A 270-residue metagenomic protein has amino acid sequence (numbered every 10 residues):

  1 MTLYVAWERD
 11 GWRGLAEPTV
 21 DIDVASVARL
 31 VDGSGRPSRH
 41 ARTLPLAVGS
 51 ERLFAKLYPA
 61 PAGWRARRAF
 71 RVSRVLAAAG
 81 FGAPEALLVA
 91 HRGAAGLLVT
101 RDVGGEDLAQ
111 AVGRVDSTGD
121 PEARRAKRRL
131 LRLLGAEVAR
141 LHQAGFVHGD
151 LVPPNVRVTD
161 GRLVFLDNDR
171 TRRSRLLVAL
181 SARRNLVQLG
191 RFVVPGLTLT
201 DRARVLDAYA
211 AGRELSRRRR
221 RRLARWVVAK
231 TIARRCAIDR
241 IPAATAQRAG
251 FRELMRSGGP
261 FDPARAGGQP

Functional and structural regions predicted by a protein language model:
M1-A25: N-terminal presequences and immediately downstream first alpha-helices
P18-G113, D120, L133-A144, H148 (+3 more regions): Conserved ATP-binding subdomain of kinase catalytic cores across diverse folds
G104, P153, R170: Short, glycine/acidic-enriched loop or turn micro-motifs at the edges of active sites
D116-L130: Activation segment of protein kinase catalytic domains, centered on the conserved DFG
L151-V158: Hydrophobic residue at the +6 position relative to the catalytic HRD Asp in the kinase catalytic loop
V158-L166: Conserved metal-phosphate-binding beta-hairpin within the catalytic cores of diverse ATP-dependent phosphoryl-transfer
L166-R235: C-lobe/activation-segment region of protein kinase-like
T231, R235-G258: Regulatory extensions appended to serine/threonine kinase catalytic cores
